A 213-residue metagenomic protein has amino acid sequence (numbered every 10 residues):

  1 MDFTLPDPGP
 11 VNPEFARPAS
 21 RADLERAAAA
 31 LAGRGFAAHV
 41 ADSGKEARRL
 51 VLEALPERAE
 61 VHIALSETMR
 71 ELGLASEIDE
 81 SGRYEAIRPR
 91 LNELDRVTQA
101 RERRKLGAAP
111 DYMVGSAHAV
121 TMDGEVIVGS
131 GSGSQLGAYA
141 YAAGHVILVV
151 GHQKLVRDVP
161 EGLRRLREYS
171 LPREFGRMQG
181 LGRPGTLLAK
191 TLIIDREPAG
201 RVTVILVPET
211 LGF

Functional and structural regions predicted by a protein language model:
M1-A29: Short, compositionally biased "basic patch" segments
L5-G9, L55, A142: Catalytic cofactor-binding cores of redox enzymes
P8-V11, F15, L31, G35 (+5 more regions): Generic preference for well-ordered secondary structure
G9-P13, A32-G35, E85-I87, Q99-R101 (+2 more regions): N-terminal start-of-chain detector that recognizes signal peptides and the immediate post-cleavage beginning
A16, H39-V40, G151: Glycine- and other small-residue-rich loops at beta-strand/loop junctions that grip anionic moieties
S20-R104, A109-V114: N-terminal active-site beta-alpha-beta segment that forms phosphate/nucleotide-binding and substrate-recognition loops
G107-F213: Conserved phosphate- and dinucleotide-binding cores of soluble alpha/beta proteins, encompassing both enzyme active
